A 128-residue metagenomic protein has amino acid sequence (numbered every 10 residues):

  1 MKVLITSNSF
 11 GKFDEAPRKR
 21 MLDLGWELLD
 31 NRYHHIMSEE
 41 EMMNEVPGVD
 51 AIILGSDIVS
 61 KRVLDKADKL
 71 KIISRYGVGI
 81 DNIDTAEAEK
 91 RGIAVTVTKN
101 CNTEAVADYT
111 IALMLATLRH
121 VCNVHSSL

Functional and structural regions predicted by a protein language model:
M1-V49: N-terminal glycine-/charge-rich "phosphate-binding" loop or analogous flexible N-terminal tail
D50-L128: Phosphate/diphosphate ligand-binding glycine-rich loop within oxidoreductases
